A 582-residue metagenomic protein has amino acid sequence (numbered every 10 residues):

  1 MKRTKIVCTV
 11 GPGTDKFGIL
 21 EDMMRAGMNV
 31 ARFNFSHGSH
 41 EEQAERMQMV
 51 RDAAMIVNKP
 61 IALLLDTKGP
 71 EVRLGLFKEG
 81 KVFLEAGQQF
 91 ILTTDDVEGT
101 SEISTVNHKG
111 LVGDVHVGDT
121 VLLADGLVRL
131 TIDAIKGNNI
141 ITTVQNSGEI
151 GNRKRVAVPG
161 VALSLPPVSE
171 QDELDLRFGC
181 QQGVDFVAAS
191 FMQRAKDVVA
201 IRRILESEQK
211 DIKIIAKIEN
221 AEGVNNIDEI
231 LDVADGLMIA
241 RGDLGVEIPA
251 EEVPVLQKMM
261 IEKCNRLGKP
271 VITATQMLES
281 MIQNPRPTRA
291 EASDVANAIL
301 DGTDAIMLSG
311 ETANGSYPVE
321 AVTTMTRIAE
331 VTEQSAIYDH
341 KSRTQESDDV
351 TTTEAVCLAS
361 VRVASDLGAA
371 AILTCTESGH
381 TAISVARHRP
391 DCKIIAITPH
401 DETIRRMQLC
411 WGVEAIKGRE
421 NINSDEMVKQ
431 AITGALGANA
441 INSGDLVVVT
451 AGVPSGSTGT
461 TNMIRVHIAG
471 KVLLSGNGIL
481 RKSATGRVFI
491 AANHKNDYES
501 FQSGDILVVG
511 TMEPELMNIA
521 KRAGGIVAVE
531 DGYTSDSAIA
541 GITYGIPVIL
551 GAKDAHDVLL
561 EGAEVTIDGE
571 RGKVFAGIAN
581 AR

Functional and structural regions predicted by a protein language model:
M1-L65, G69, L237, E291 (+3 more regions): N-terminal intrinsically disordered, low-complexity, charge/repeat-rich segments that act as generic
M1-P12, K16-F17, M24, S39-A44 (+13 more regions): Expand to "…catalyze enediolate/carbanion chemistry for C-C bond making/breaking, isomerization, decarboxylation
R3, C8-G13, E42, V161 (+3 more regions): Conserved alpha/beta-domain cores
V10-G13, M28, F35-G38, T67-P70 (+24 more regions): Short, ordered loop/turn segments at secondary-structure junctions
R25-V30, Q182-D185, L205-K210, D232-L237 (+6 more regions): Glycine-enriched alpha-helix->loop->beta-strand junction motifs that scaffold or abut catalytic
E41-A44, V50-V57, S101-R129, A195 (+3 more regions): Phosphate-interacting basic helix/loop segments used at nucleotide- and nucleic-acid interfaces
P70-S169, E173, G434, A440-K495 (+3 more regions): Acidic, glycine-rich flexible loop/linker segments
Q88-Q89, D228, I261, N265 (+10 more regions): ATP-dependent carboxylate/acyl-activation modules
